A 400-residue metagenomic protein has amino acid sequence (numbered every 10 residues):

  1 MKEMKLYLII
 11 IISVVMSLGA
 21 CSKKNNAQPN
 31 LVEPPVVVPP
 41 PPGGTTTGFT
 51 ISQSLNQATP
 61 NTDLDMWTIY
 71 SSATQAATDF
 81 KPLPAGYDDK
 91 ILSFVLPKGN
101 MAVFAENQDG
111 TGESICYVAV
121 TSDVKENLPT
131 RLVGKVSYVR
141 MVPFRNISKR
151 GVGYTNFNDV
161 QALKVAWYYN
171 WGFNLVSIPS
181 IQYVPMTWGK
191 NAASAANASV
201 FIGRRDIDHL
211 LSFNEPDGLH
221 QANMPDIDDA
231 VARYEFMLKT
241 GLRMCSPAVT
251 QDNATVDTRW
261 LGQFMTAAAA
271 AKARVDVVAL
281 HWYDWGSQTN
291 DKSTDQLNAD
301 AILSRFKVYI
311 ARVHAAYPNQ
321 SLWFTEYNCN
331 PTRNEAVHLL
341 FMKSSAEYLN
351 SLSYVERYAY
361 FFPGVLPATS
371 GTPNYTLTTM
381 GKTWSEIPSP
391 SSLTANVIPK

Functional and structural regions predicted by a protein language model:
S17-A20: C-terminal motif of bacterial Sec signal peptides marking the signal peptidase cleavage site
S22-N25: Bacterial signal peptide processing site
P29-G151, N156-K164, L175-S177, S392-A395 (+1 more regions): Compact beta-sheet-dominated domain cores in extracellular/mature segments
G86-D89, K149-L211, D217-G218, I227-D228: N-terminal carbohydrate-binding/catalytic regions of secreted carbohydrate-active enzymes
D109-G110, F157-N158, G172-V176, W188-A193 (+6 more regions): Solvent-exposed loop/turn segments at secondary-structure junctions within structured extracellular/periplasmic domains
S137, P179-G189, Y348-K400: Aromatic-rich peripheral "rim/lid" segments of glycoside hydrolase catalytic domains that contact and position glycan
D159-L163, N174-V184, A196-I207, R233-G241 (+3 more regions): Acidic (Asp/Glu)-rich catalytic clusters
N170, P185, N214, L261-S304 (+4 more regions): Aromatic- and acid-rich polysaccharide-binding/catalytic face of secreted or lumenal carbohydrate-active enzymes
